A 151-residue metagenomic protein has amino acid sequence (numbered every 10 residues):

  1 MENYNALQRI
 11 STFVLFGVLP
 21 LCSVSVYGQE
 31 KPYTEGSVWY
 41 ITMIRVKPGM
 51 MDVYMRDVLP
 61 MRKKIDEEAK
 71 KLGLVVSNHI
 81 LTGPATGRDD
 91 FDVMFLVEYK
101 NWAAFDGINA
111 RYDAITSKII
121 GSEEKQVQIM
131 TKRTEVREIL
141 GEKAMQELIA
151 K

Functional and structural regions predicted by a protein language model:
M1-Q8: N-terminal secretory signal peptides that target proteins for export/translocation
S11-C22: Bacterial N-terminal signal peptides
C22-G28: Sec/Tat signal peptide C-region and signal peptidase I cleavage site
G28-P32, L81-P84: Short beta-strand/turn micro-motifs at beta-sheet edges
Q29-V53: Immediate post-signal-peptide N-terminus of mature secreted/exported proteins
E30-Y33, K64, E68-V76, D90 (+1 more regions): An amphipathic, aromatic/His-enriched active-site/gating alpha helix that lines ligand/cofactor pockets
I41, G49, V53, D57-K64 (+1 more regions): Extracytoplasmic/secreted proteins, especially bacterial periplasmic and envelope-associated proteins
G83-T86, K100: N-terminal secretory/targeting leader peptides
